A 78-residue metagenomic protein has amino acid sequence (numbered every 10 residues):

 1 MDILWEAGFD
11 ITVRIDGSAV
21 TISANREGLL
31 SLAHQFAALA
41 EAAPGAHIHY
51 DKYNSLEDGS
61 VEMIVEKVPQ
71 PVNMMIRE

Functional and structural regions predicted by a protein language model:
M1-E78: Positively charged, low-complexity terminal tracts and the immediately adjacent first secondary-structure elements
